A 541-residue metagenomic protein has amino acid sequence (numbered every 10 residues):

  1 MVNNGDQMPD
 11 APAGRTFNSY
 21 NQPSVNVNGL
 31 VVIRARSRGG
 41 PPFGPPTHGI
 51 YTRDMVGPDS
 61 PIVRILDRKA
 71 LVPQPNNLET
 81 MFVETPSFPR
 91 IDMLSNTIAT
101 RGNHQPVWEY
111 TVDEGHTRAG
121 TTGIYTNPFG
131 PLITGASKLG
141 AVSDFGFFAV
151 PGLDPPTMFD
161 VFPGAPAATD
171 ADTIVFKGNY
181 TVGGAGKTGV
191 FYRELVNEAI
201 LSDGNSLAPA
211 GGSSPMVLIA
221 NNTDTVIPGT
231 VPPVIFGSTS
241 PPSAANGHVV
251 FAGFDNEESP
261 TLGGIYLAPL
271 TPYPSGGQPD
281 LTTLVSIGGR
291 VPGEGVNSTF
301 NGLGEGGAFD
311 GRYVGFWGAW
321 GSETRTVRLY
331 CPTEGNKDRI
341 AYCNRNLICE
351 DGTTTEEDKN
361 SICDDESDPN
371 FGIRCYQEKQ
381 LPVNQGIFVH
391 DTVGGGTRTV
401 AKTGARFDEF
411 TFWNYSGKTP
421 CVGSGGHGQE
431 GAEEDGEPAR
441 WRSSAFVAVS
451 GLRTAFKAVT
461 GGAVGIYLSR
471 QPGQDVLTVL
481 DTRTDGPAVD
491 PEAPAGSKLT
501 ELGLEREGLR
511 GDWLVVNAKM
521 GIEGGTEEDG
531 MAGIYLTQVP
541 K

Functional and structural regions predicted by a protein language model:
M1-K541: Conserved "turn/edge" positions that cap or connect secondary-structure elements within repeat/scaffolded domains
